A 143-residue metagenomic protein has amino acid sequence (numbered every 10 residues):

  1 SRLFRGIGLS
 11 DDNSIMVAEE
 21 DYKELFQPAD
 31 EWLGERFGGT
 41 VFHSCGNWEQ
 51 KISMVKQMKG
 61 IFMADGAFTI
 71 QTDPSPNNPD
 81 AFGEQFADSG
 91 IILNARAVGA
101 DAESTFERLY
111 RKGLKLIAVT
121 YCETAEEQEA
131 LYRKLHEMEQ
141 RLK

Functional and structural regions predicted by a protein language model:
S1-K143: Active-site loop segments of alpha/beta catalytic cores
